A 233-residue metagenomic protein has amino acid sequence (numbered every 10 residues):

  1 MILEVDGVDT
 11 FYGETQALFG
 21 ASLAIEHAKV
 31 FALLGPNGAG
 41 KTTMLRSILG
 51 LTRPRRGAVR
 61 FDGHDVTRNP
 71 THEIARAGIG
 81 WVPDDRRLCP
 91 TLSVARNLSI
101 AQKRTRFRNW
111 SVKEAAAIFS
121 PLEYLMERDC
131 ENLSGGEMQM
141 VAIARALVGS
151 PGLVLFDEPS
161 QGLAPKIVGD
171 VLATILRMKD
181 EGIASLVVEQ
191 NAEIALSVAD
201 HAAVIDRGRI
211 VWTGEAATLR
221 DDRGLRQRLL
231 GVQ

Functional and structural regions predicted by a protein language model:
L34-P36: The feature captures the beta-strand-to-loop junction immediately N-terminal to the Walker
L49: Helix-to-loop junction immediately C-terminal to a conserved catalytic motif
G57-D65, A77, W110-V112, A117: Conserved ABC transporter NBD signature motif
D129-L133, E137: Conserved ABC ATPase signature
A146-L147: ABC ATPase C-loop
V154-E158: Catalytic Walker B motif of ABC-type/P-loop ATPase nucleotide-binding domains
